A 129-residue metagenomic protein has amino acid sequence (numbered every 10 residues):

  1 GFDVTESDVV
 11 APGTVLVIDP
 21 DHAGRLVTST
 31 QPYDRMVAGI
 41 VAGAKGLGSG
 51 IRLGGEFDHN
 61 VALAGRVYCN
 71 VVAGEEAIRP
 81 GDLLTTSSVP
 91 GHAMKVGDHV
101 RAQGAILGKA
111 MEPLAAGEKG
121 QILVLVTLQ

Functional and structural regions predicted by a protein language model:
G1-Q129: Extracellular receptor-binding modules and their adjoining Ser/Thr/Gly/Asp/Asn-rich linkers
